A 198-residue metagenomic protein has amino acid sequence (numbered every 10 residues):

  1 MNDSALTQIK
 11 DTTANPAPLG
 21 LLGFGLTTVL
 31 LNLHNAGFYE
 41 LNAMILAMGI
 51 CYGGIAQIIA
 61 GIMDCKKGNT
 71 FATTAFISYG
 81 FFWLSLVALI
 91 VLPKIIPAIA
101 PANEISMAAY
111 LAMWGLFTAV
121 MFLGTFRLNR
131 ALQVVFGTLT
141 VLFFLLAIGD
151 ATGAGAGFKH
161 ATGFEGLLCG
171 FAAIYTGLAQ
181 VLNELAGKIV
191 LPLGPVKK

Functional and structural regions predicted by a protein language model:
M1-A60, D64: N-terminal topogenic module of multi-pass integral membrane proteins
Q8-N15, G37-M44, K66-T70, A98-I105 (+2 more regions): Juxtamembrane loop-transmembrane helix junctions in multi-pass integral membrane proteins, especially the extracellular
L41-G54, A100-M113, F136, G163-L167: Structural signature of hydrophobic alpha-helical transmembrane segments
Q57-K67, A119-R127: C-terminal ends of transmembrane helices
T70-Y79, L132-T138: Cytoplasmic-side transmembrane-helix entry/capping segments in multi-pass membrane proteins
T73, F81-A109: Helix-adjacent hinge/juxtasegments
A109-V120, R130-A151, F158-A179: Alpha-helical membrane segments in multi-pass integral membrane proteins
G187-K198: Short, highly charged, low-complexity non-transmembrane loops/tails of multi-pass membrane proteins
